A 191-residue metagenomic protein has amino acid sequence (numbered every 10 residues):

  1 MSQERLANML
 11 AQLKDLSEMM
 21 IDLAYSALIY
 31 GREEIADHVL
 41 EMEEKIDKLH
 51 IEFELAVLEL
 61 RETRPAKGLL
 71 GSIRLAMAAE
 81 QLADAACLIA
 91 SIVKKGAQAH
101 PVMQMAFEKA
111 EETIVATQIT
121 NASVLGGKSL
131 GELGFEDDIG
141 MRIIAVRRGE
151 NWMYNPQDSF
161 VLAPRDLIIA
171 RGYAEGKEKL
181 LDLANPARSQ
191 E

Functional and structural regions predicted by a protein language model:
M1-E191: Cytosolic, long alpha-helical scaffolding segments
